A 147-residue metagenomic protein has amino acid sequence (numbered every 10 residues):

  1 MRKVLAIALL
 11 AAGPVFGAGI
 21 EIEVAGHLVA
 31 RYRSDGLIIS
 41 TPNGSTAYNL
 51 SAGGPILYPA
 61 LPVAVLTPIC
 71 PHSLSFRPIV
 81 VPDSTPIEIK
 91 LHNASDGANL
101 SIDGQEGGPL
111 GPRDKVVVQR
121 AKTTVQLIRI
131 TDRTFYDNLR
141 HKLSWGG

Functional and structural regions predicted by a protein language model:
M1-V4: Positively charged n-region of N-terminal signal peptides that target proteins for export
A8-I38, T46-G147: Catalytic phosphate-donor-binding core of small-molecule kinases
